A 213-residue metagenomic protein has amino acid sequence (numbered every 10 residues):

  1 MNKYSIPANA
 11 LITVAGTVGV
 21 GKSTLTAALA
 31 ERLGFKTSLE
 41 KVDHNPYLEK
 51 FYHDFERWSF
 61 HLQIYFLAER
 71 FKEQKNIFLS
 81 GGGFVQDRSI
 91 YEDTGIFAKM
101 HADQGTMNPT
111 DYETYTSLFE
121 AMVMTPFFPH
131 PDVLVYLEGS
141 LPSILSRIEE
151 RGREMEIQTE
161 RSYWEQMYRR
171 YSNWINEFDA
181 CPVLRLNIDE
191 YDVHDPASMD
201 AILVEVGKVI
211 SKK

Functional and structural regions predicted by a protein language model:
M1-A10: Extreme N-terminal, non-catalytic leader segments that precede Walker-type/kinase nucleotide-binding cores
V14: Hydrophobic anchor at the beta1->P-loop junction of P-loop NTPases
T17: P-loop (Walker A) phosphate-binding loop of NTP-binding proteins
K22: Conserved lysine of the Walker
E31-R70, I96: Conserved substrate/cofactor phosphate-moiety recognition/catalytic segment in nucleotide-dependent phosphotransferases
I96-R170: A glycine- and Lys/Arg-enriched "phosphate-lid" helix/loop adjacent to the NTP-binding pocket of small-molecule kinases
L145-K213: NTP-dependent small-molecule kinase module
